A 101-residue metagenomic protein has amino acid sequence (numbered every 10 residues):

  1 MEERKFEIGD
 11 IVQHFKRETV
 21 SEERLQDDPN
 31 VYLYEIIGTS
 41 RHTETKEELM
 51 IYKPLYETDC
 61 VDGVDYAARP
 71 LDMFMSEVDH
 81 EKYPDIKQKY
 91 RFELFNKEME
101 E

Functional and structural regions predicted by a protein language model:
M1-R4, G38-E44, E81: Short linear motifs in intrinsically disordered
E2-D27: Short coil-to-beta transition motif at edge beta-strands of beta-rich domains
E7, P29-L33, T45-E47, V64 (+1 more regions): Short connector loops at helix/strand junctions that flank enzyme active sites, especially segments positioning acidic
Q13, I37, K53, E93: Residues in well-ordered beta-strands of folded domains
K16, P54-Y56, N96: Residue-level signal for short segments within beta-strands and strand-turn junctions of well-structured beta-sheet
S21-R41: Short beta-strand-centered aromatic/proline hotspots
G38-L71: Basic/aromatic-rich interaction segments and small domains that mediate binding to polyanionic partners
D59-E101: Intrinsically disordered, low-complexity, charged/polar segments
